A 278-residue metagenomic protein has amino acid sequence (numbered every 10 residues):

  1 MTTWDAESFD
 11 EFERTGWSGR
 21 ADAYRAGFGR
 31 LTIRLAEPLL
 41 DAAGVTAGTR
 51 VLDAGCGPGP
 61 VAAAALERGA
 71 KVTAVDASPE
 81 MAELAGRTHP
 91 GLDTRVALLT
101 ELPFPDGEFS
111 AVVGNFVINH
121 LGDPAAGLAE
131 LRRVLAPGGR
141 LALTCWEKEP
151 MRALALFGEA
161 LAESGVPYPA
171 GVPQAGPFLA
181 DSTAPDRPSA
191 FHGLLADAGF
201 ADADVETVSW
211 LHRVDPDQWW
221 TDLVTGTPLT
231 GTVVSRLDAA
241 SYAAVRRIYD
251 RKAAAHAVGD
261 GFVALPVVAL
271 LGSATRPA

Functional and structural regions predicted by a protein language model:
M1-T49, P60-A64, E80-T88, G158: Conserved class I S-adenosyl-L-methionine
T3-A6, E13, R20, G27 (+1 more regions): C-terminal helical/coil "lid" or tail adjacent to the Rossmann-like core of SAM-dependent
R50-L102: Class I SAM-dependent methyltransferase SAM/SAH-binding core
T100-A111: A short acidic, Gly/Pro-enriched loop at the edge of an enzyme's catalytic core that lines a small-molecule cofactor
S110-P124, E147: A short SAM/SAH-binding and catalytic strip from SAM-dependent methyltransferases
A125-R140: A short glycine-rich, Lys/Arg-flanked "PGG" loop and its adjoining helix->strand segment in the class I
R140-D215, V234: Conserved catalytic/acceptor-binding region of the Class I
G226, A269-A278: Core SAM-dependent methyltransferase catalytic element
